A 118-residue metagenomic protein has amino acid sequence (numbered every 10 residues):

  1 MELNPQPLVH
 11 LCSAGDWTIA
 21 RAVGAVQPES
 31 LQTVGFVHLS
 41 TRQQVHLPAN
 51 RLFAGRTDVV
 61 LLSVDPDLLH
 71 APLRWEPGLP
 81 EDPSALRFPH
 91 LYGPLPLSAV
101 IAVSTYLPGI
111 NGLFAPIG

Functional and structural regions predicted by a protein language model:
E2-G118: Conserved, structured core segments of small domains
